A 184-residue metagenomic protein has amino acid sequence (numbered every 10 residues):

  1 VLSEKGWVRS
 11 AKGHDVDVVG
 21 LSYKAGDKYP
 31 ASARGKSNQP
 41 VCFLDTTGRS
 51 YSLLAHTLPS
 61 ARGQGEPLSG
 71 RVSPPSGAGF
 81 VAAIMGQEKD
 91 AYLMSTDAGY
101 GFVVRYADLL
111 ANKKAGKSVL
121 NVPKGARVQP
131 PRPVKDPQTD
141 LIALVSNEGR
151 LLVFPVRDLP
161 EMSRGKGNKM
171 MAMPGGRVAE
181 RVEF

Functional and structural regions predicted by a protein language model:
V1-F184: Short, structured "edge-of-domain" segments at secondary-structure transitions
